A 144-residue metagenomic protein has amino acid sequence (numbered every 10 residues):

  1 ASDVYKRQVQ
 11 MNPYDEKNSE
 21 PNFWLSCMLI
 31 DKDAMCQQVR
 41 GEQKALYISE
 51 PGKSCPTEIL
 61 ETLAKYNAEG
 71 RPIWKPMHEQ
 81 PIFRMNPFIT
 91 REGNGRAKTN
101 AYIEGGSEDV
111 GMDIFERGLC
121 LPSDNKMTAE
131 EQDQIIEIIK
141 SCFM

Functional and structural regions predicted by a protein language model:
S2-M144: PLP-dependent aminotransferase class I/II
